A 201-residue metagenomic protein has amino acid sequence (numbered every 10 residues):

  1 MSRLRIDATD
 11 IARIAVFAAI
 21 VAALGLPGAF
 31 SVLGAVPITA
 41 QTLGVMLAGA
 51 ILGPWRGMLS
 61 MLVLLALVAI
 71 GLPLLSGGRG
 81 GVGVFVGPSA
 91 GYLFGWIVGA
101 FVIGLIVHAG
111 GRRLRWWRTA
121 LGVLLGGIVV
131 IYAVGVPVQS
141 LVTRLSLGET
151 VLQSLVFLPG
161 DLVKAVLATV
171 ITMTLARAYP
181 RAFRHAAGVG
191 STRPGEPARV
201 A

Functional and structural regions predicted by a protein language model:
M1-M58: Hydrophobic transmembrane alpha-helices
I20-V21, S60-L72, G135: Small-polar-interrupted transmembrane alpha-helices in polytopic inner-membrane proteins
G25-P37, L65-G99: Interfacial aromatic-anchored transmembrane helix boundaries in multi-pass membrane proteins
P27, I51, G77-G78, I106-G110 (+2 more regions): Helix-loop junctions at the membrane-solvent interface of multi-pass transporters, primarily the C-terminal
G34, G110-A201: Membrane-embedded alpha-helical hairpins and interfacial helices in multi-pass inner-membrane proteins
I51-W55, V102-G110, L175-Y179: Structural signal for the C-terminal ends of transmembrane alpha-helices and the immediately following loop
G57-M61, L93, T119-A120, T150: Alpha-helical transmembrane segments and their helix-entry boundary regions
V82-I131: Short helix-perturbing small/polar motifs within transmembrane alpha-helices
